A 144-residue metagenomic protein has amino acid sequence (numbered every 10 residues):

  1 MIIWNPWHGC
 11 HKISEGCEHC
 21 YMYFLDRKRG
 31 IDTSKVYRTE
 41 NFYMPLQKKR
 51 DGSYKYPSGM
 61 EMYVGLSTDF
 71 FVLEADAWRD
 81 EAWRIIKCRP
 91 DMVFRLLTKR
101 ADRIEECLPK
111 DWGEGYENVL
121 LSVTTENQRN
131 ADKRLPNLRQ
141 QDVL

Functional and structural regions predicted by a protein language model:
M1-Y37: Canonical Radical SAM [4Fe-4S] cluster-binding loop centered on the CxxxCxxC motif and its immediate flanking residues
F42-L144: Conserved AdoMet/S-adenosylmethionine-binding subsite of the radical SAM
